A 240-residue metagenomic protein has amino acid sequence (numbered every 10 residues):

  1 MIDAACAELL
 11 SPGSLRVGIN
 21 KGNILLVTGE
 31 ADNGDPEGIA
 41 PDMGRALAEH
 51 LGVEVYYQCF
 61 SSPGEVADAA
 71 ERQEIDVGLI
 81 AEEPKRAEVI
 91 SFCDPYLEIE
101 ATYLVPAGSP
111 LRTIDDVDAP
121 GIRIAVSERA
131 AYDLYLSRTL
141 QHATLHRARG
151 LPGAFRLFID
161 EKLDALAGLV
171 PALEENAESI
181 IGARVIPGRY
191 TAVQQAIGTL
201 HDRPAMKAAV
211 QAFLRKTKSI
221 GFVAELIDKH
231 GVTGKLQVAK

Functional and structural regions predicted by a protein language model:
M1-A7, S11, A131-A148, R215-K240: Ligand-binding clefts/hinges and TM-proximal coupling segments of bilobed small-molecule sensing domains
M1-A81, R86: Extracytoplasmic small-molecule ligand-binding "clamshell" domains of the periplasmic binding protein/Venus flytrap
G13-K21, E37, D115-Y132, T144-L145: Short loop->beta-strand "edge-of-pocket" segments that line small-molecule binding or catalytic clefts across diverse
K21, E98-G108, V170, E174-R215 (+1 more regions): Periplasmic-binding protein-like
V27-N33, G44-E54, C93, P120 (+4 more regions): Ligand-binding cleft/hinge of the Venus flytrap
Y56-D68, L111-R112, H146-L157, V193: Short helix-initiation/N-cap motifs at beta->coil->alpha
G64, I80-V89, L157-T191: A ligand-binding cleft/hinge motif common to bilobed small-molecule-binding domains
Y96, V105-R123: Flexible hinge/capping segments at coil-to-helix
